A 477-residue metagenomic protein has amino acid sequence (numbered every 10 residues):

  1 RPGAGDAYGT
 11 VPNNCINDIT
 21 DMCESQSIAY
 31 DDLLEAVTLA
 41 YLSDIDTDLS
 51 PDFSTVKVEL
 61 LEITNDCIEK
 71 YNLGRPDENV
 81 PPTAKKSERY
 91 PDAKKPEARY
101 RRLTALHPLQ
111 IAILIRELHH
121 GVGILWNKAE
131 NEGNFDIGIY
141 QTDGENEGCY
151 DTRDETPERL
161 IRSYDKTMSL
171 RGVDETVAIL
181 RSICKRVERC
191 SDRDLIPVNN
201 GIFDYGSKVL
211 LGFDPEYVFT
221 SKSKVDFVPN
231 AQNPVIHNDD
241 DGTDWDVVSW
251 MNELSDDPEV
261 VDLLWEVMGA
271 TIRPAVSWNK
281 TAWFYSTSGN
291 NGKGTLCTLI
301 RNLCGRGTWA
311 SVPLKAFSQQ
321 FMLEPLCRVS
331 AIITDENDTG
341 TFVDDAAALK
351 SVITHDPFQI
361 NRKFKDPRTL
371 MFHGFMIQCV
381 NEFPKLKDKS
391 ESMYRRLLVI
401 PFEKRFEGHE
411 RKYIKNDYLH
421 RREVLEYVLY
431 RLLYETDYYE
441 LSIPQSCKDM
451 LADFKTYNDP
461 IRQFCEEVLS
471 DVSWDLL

Functional and structural regions predicted by a protein language model:
R1-D6, P12: Short, acidic loop-beta-alpha module within alpha/beta folds
G9-C15, T369-F372: Glycine-rich, charge-decorated loop segments at or immediately adjacent to ligand/cofactor-binding or catalytic sites
I19: Terminal peptide-recognition signature
S25, L34-F135, D165-L477: Feature primarily recognizes SF3-like P-loop helicase cores of small DNA viruses
N134-D151, G201-Y205: Short beta-strand segments and strand-loop junctions that repeat across beta-rich extracellular domains
D143, C149-Y164: Trp- and S/T/G-rich repeat-edge/linker motifs of beta-rich repeat architectures
